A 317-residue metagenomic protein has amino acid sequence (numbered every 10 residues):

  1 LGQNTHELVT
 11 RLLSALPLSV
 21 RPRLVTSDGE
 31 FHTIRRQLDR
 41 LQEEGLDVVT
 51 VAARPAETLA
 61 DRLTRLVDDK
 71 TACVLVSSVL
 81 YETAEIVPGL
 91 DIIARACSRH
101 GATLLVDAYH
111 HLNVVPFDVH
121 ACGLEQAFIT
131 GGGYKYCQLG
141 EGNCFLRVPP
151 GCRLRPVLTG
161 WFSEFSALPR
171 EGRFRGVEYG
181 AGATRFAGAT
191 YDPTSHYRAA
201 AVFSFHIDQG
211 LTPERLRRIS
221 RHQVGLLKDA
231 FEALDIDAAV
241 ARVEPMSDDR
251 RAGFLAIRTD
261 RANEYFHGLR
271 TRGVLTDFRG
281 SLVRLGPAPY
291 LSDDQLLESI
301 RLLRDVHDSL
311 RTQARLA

Functional and structural regions predicted by a protein language model:
L1-V20, H32: Conserved beta-loop-alpha segment that forms the PLP phosphate-binding cup at the N-terminus of a helix
T26-V76: PLP-dependent aminotransferase-class I/II
A56-N113, F128, Y136: Active-site phosphate-binding strand-loop segment of PLP-dependent enzymes
R65, N263, H267-A317: PLP-dependent enzyme catalytic core of the Aspartate aminotransferase-like
G123-R175: Active-site PLP attachment segment
Y179-D229: Structural signature of PLP-dependent enzymes
R218-K228, E232-R272: Conserved PLP-binding catalytic core of the aspartate aminotransferase-like
